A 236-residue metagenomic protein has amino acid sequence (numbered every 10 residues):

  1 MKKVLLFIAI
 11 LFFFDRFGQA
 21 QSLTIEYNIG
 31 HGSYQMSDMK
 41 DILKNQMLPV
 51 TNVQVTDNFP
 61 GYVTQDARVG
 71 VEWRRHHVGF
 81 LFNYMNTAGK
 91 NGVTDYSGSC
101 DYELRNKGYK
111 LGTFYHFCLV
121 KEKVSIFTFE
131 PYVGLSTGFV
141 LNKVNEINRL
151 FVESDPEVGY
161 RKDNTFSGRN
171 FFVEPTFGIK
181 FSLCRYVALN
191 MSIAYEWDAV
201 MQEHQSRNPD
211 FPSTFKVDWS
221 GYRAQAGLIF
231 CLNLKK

Functional and structural regions predicted by a protein language model:
M1-E26, L232: Bacterial Sec-dependent N-terminal signal peptides
Q19-V78, R223, I229-K236: Short glycine/proline- and aromatic-enriched beta-strand/turn motifs that initiate or cap beta-hairpins
S22-T24, H77-G79, T128-Y132, G178 (+2 more regions): Membrane-spanning beta-strand positions in outer-membrane beta-barrel proteins
I25-Y27, P131-T137, S192: Extended hydrophobic secondary-structure segments that form protein cores and membrane-embedded regions
M36-T56, M85-K107, L141-S167, M201-V217: Flexible, solvent-exposed loop segments that connect beta-strands
K40, T87, V173, K180-K236: Predominantly the C-terminal beta-signal and adjacent terminal strand-loop region of outer-membrane beta-barrel
R68-D155, W219-K236: Gram-negative (and chloroplast) outer-membrane scaffold detector with strong preference for beta-barrel transmembrane
F151-S192: Extended low-complexity acidic/polar segments
